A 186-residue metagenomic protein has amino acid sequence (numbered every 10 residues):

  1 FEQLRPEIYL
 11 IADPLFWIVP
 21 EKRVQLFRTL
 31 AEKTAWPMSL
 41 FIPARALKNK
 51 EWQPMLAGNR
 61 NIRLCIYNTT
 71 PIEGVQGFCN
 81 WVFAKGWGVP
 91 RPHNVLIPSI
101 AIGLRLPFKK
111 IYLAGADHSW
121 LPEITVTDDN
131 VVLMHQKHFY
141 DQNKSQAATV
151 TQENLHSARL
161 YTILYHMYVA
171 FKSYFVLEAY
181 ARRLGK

Functional and structural regions predicted by a protein language model:
F1-K186: Metal-ion/cofactor- or nucleotide/acyl-coenzyme-handling active-site neighborhoods
